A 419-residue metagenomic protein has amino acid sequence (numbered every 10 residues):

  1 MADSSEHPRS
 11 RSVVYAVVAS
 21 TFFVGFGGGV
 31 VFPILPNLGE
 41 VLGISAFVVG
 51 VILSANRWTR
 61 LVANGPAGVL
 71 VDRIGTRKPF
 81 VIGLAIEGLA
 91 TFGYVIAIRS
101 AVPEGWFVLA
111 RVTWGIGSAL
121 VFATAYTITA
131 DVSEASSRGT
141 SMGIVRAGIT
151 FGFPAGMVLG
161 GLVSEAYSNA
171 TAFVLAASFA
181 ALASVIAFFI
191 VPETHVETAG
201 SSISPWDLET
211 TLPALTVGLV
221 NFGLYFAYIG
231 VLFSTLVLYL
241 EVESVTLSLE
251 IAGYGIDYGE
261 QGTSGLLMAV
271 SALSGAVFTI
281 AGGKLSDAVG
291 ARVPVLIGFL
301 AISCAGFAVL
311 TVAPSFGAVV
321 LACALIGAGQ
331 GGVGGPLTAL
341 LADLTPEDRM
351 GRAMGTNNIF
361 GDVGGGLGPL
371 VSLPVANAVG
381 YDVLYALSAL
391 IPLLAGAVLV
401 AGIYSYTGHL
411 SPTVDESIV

Functional and structural regions predicted by a protein language model:
M1-S10, P192-V220, E416-V419: Juxtamembrane intracellular "pre-TM" segments in multi-pass secondary transporters
F22, E104-L120, A318-G332: Hydrophobic core of transmembrane alpha-helices in multi-pass small-molecule transporters, especially MFS/SLC-type
R57-G65, F153-P154, A272-I280, G365-G366: Residue-level signature of mid-helix packing/kink "hotspots" within the transmembrane helices of 12-pass Major
A63-G75, F278-G290: Helix-to-loop junctions at the C-terminal end of transmembrane segments in multipass secondary transporters
F80, V295-L296: Primarily marks hydrophobic transmembrane alpha-helices of the MFS/SLC 12-helix fold
A85-A101, A301-P314: C-terminal ends and interior cores of transmembrane alpha-helices in multi-pass membrane transporters/permeases
V108-F151: Cytoplasmic helix-loop-helix junction between adjacent transmembrane helices in 12-TM secondary transporters
S178-E197, V398-I403: C-terminal membrane-cytosol helix-exit motif in multi-pass small-molecule transporters
